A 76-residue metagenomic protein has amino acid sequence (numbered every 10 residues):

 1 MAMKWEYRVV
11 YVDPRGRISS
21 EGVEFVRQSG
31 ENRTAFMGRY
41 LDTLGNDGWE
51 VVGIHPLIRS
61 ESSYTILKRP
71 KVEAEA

Functional and structural regions predicted by a protein language model:
M1-A76: Terminus-proximal functional modules
